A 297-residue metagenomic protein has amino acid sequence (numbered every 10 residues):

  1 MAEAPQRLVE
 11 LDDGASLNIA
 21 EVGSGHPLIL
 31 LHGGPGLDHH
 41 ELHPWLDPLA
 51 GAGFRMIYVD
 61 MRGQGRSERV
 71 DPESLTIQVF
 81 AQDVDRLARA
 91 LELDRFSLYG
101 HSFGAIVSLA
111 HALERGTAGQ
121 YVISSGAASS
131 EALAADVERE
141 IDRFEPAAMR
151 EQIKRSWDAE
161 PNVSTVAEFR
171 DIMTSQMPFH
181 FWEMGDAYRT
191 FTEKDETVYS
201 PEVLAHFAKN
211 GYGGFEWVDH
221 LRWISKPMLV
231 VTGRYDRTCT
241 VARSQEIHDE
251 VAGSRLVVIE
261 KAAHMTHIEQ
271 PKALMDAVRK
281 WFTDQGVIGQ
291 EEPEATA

Functional and structural regions predicted by a protein language model:
L8-R69: Conserved HGGG/HGGXW glycine-rich cap/lid loop of the alpha/beta-hydrolase fold
Y58-F103, D276: Active-site loop/oxyanion-hole signature of alpha/beta-hydrolase fold enzymes
D94-D136: Conserved hydrolase catalytic core segment
Y121-A159: Flexible "cap/lid" loop of the alpha/beta hydrolase fold
K154-D219, K226: Alpha/beta-hydrolase
I224, V230-T232: Short beta-strand/loop motif that positions the catalytic acidic residue of the alpha/beta-hydrolase fold
R237-R243: Conserved alpha/beta-hydrolase "acid-adjacent" motif
S254-A297: Catalytic active-site module of serine/aspartate enzymes centered on a nucleophile-bearing elbow/loop
